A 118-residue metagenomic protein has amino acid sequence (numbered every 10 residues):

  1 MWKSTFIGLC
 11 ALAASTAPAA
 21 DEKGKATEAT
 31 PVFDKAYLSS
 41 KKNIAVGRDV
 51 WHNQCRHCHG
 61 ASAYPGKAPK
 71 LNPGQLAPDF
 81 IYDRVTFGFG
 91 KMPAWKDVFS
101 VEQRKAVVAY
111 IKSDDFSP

Functional and structural regions predicted by a protein language model:
M1-F6: Bacterial N-terminal signal peptides that target proteins for export
C10-P18: Hydrophobic h-region of N-terminal signal peptides that target proteins for export in Gram-negative bacteria
D21, V85, D97-P118: C-terminal capping alpha-helices of c-type cytochrome domains
D21-V50, P118: Electrostatic cytochrome c docking/interface patches
Y37-R48, G60-K91: Gly/Gly-Pro-rich "capping" loops immediately C-terminal to redox-active cysteine motifs in periplasmic/lumenal
G47, W51-A61, V107-I111: The canonical Cys-X-X-Cys-His
P93-W95: Short, hydrophobic secondary-structure boundary micro-motifs
